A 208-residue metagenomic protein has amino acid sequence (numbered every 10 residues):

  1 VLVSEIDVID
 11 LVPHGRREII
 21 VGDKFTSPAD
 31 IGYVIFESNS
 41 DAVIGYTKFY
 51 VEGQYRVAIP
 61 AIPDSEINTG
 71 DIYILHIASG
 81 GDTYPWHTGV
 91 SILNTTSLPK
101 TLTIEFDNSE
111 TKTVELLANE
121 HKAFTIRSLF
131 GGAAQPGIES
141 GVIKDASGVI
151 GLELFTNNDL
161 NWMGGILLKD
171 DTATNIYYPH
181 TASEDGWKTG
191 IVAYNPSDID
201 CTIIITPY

Functional and structural regions predicted by a protein language model:
V1-Y208: Gly/Pro-rich, tryptophan- and cysteine-flecked surface segments typical of secreted/extracellular proteins
